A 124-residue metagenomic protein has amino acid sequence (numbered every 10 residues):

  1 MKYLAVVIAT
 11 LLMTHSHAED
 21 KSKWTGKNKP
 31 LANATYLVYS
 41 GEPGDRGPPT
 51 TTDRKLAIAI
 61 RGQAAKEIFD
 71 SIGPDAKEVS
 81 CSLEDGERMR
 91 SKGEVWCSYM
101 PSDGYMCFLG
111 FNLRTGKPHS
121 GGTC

Functional and structural regions predicted by a protein language model:
M1-A5: Positively charged n-region of N-terminal signal peptides that target proteins for export
A9-H17: Hydrophobic h-region of N-terminal signal peptides that target proteins for export in Gram-negative bacteria
H17-G26: Cleaved targeting-peptide boundary
P30-G93: Mature extracytoplasmic domains of secretory-pathway proteins
S98-C124: Short, exposed beta-strand-loop hairpins at the edges of beta-sheets in extracellular/periplasmic proteins
